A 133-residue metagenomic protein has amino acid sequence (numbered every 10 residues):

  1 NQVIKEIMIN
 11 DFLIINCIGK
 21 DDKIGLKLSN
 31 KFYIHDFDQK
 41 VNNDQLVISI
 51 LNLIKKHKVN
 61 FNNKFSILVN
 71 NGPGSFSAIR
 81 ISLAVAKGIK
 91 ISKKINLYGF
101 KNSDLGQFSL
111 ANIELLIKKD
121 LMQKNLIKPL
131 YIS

Functional and structural regions predicted by a protein language model:
V3-I48, K55-F61, S92, N96-S133: Oxyanion-binding and handling regions
K20, G72-P73: Short glycine-rich anion-binding loops that position phosphate/pyrophosphate groups of nucleotides and phosphorylated
K40, S75-F76: A generic secondary-structure micro-motif detector that highlights 1-2 residue hydrophobic/ambivalent hotspots embedded
I50, K64-S66: A residue-level detector for conformationally permissive "hinge/kink" positions
L53-K56, N70: Generic N-terminal helix/loop capping motif
S66-N71, S77-L97: DPxDG-like acidic metal-binding loop motif
